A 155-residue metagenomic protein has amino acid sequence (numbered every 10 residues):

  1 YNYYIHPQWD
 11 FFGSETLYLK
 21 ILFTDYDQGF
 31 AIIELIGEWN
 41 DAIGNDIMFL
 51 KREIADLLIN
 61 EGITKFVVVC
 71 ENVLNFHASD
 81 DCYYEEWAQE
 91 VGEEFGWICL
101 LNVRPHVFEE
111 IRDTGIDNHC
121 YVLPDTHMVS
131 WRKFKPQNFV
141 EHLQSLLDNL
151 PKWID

Functional and structural regions predicted by a protein language model:
Y4-F49: STAS-typified acidic loop motif
E34-L35, D56-D80: Short, glycine-/small-residue-enriched flexible loop/hinge segments at domain edges that mediate gating
A42-T64: A short, well-ordered alpha-helical element
F49-R52, D80-W87: Charged helix-capping and loop-helix junction motifs
L57-T64, A88-C99, D117-D125: Structural alpha-beta junctions
V68-L74, C99-E109: Short beta-alpha junction loops
F76-Y84, E109-D113: A short acidic (Asp/Glu
H106-D155: A cross-taxonomic marker for long C-terminal extensions/tails that follow the last structured domain
